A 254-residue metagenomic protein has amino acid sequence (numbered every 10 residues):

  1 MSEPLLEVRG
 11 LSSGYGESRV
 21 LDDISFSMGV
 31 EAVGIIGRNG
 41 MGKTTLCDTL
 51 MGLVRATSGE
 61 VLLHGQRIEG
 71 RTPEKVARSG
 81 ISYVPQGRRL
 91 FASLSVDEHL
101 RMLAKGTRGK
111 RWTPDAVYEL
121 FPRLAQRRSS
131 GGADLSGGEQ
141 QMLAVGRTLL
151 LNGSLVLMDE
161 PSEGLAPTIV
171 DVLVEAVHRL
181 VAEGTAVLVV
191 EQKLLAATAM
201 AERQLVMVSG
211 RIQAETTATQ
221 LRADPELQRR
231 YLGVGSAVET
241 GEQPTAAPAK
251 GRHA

Functional and structural regions predicted by a protein language model:
L6, V20-L21: Conserved structural motif at the start of ABC-family nucleotide-binding domains
I36-R38: The feature captures the beta-strand-to-loop junction immediately N-terminal to the Walker
M51: Helix-to-loop junction immediately C-terminal to a conserved catalytic motif
R55, R67-R88, P114, Q126-S130 (+1 more regions): ABC ATPase NBD coupling module
G131-L135, E139: Conserved ABC ATPase signature
T148-L149: ABC ATPase C-loop
V156-E160: Catalytic Walker B motif of ABC-type/P-loop ATPase nucleotide-binding domains
